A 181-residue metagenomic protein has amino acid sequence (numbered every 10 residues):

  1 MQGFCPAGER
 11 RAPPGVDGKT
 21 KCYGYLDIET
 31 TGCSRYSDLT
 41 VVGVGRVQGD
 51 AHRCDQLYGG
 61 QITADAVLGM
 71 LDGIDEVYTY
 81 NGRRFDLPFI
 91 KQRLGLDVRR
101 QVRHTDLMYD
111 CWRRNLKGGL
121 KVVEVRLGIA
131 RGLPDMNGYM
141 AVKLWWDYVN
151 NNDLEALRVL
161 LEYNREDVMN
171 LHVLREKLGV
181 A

Functional and structural regions predicted by a protein language model:
M1-T20: N-terminal accessory regions of nucleic-acid-interacting proteins
K21-T31, N164: Two-metal-ion RNase H-like nuclease active-site motif
D27-E29, D86, D106, D167: Acidic active-site catalytic centers that drive phospho-/nucleotidyl reactions and related ester hydrolyses
C33-S34, D86-F89, H172: Short catalytic/ligand-binding loop motif for oxyanion handling, primarily in non-cytosolic enzymes, centered on
R35-D38, L116: Short glycine/proline-enriched turns and hinge-like loops at secondary-structure junctions
S37-G49: Short conserved beta-strand segments at catalytic cores or DNA/RNA-binding microdomains of nucleic-acid binding
H52-L127: Conserved DEDDh/DEDDy metal-dependent 3′-5′ exonuclease domain
G128-A181: Acidic, Mg2+-coordinating catalytic module of metal-dependent nucleases/exonucleases that use a two-metal-ion mechanism
